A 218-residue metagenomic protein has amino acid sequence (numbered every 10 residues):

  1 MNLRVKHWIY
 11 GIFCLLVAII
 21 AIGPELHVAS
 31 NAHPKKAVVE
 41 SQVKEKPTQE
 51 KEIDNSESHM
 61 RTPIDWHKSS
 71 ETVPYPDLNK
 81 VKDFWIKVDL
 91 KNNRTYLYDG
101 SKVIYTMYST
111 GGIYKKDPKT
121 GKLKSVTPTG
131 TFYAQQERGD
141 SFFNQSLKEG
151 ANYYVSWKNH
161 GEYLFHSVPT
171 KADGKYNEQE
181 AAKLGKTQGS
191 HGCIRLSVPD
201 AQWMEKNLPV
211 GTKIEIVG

Functional and structural regions predicted by a protein language model:
M1-L3: N-terminal secretory signal peptides that target proteins for export/translocation
V5-V17, L26-H33, S146-G218: Exported/periplasmic cell-wall-interacting domains
P24-D83: N-terminal, intrinsically disordered, polar/charged segments of Gram-positive cell-envelope systems that serve as
E40-Q42, Q49-E52, Q135-Q136, Q145 (+3 more regions): Residue-identity detector for glutamine
T62-G174: Gly/Pro-biased beta-strand-loop elements
